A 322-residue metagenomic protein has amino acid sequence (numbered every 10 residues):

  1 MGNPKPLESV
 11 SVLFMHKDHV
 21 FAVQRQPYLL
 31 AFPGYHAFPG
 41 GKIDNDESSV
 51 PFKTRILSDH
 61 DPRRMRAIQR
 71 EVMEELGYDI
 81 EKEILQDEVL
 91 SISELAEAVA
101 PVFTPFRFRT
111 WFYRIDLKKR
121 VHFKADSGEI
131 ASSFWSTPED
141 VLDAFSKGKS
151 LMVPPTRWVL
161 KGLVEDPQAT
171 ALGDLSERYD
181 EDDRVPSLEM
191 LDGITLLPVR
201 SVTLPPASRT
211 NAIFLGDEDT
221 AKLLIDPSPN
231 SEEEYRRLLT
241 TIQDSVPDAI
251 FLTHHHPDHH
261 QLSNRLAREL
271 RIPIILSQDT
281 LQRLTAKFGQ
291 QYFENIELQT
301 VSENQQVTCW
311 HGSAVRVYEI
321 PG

Functional and structural regions predicted by a protein language model:
G2-L57, M65: N-terminal strand-loop-strand
P6-E8, V50-F123, P138-D140, K147: Active-site segment of metal-dependent pyrophosphate-handling enzymes, primarily the Nudix hydrolase catalytic core
M15-K17, I115-L117, S208, F214-D219 (+1 more regions): Active-site beta-strand termini and strand-to-loop segments that position acidic
F38-P39, I68, V72, I320: Hydrophobic alpha-helical positions that pack around
M190-V199, F214-G216, N304-G322: Core dinuclear metal-dependent hydrolase active-site scaffold
I194-Q243: Conserved beta-strand hairpin/beta-sheet module of binuclear metal-dependent hydrolase folds, prominently
S208, R236, T240-R316: Active-site HxH/HxHxD metal-binding segment of metal-dependent hydrolases
